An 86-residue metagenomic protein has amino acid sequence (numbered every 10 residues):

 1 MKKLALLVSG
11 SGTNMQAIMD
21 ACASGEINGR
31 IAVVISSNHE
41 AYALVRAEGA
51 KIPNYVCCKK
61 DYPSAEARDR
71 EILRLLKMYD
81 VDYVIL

Functional and structural regions predicted by a protein language model:
M1-L86: One-carbon transfer enzymes
